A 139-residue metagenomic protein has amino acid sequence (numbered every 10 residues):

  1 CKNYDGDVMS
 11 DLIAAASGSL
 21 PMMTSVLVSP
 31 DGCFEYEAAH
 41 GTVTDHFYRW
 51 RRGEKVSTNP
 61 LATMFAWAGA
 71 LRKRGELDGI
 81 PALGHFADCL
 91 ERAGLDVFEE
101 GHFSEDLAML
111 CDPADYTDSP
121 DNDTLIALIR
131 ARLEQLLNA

Functional and structural regions predicted by a protein language model:
C1-C89, D96-V97: Glycine-rich phosphate/nucleotide-binding loop
G53-T58, E76-N138: Internal helix-turn-beta structural module
